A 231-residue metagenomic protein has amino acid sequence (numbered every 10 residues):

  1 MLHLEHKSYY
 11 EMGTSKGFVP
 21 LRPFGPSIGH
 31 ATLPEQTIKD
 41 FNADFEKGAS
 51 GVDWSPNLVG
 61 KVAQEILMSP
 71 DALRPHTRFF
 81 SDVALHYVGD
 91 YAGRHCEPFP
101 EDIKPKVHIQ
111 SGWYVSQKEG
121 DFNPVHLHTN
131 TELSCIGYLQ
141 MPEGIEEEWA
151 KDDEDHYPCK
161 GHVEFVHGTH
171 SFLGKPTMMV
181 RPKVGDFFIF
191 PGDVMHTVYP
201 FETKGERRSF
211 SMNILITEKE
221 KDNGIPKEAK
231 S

Functional and structural regions predicted by a protein language model:
L2-E101, W113, G120-N123: Non-heme Fe(II)/2-oxoglutarate
A31, G137, M212-I214: Preference for bulky hydrophobic residues occupying beta-strand positions in well-ordered beta-sheet regions
L85-V88, A92, C96, V107 (+3 more regions): OB-fold and OB-like single-stranded nucleic-acid-recognition modules and their adjacent interaction interfaces
S111-I189, E206, E220: Catalytic core of non-heme Fe(II) oxygenases with the double-stranded beta-helix
F122, D193-T197: Histidine-centered metal-chelating micro-motifs
L139, V194, I214-I216: Short beta-strand segments enriched in hydrophobic/aromatic residues within well-folded beta-rich domains
Y199-S209: Ligand-binding loop in jelly-roll beta-barrel domains
N213-S231: Double-stranded beta-helix
